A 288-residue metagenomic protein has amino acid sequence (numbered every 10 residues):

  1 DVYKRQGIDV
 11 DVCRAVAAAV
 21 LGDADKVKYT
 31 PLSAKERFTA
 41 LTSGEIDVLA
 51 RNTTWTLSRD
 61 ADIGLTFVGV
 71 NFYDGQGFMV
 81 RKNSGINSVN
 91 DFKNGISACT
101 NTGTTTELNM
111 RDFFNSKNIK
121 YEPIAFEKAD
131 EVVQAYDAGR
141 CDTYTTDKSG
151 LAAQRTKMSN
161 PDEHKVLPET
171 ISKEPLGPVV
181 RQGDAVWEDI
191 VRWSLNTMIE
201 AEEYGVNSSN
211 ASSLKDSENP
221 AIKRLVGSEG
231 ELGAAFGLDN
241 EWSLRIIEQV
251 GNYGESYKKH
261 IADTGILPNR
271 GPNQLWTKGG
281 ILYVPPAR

Functional and structural regions predicted by a protein language model:
V2-Y3: Short, small-residue-biased leader/transition segments that mark boundaries at the very start of proteins
V10-V20, K82-I86, N90, T102-T104 (+4 more regions): Extended ligand-binding regions for polar small-molecule ligands
R14, A18, G22, K26-D91 (+3 more regions): Acidic, polar ligand-binding/catalytic clefts
V27-T39, P123-A138: Short helix-initiation/N-cap motifs at beta->coil->alpha
C99-F114, E188: Secondary-structure junction motif
V133-G150: Ligand-binding pocket segment of bilobal, Venus flytrap-like solute-binding proteins
K258-R288: Conserved C-terminal helix/tail region of periplasmic/extracytoplasmic solute-binding proteins
